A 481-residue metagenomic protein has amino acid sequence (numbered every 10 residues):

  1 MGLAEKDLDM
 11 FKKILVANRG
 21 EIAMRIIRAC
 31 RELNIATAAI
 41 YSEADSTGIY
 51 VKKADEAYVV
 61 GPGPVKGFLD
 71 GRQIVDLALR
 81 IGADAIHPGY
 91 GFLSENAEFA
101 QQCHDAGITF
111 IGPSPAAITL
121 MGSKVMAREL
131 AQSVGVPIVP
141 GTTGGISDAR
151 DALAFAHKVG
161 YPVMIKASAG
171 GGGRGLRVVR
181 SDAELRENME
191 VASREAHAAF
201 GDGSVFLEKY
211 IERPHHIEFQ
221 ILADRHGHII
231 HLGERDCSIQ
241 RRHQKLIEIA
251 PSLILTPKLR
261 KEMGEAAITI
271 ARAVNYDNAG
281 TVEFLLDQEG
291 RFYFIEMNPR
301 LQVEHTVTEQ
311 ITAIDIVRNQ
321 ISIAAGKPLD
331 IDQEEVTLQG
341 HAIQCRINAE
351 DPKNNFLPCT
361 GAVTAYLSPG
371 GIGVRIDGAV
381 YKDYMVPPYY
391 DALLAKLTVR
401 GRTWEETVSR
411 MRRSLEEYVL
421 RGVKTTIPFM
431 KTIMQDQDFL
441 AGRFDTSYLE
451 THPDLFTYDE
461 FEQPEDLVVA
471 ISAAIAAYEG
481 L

Functional and structural regions predicted by a protein language model:
K6-V282, L286-N298, Q302: N-terminal beta-alpha lobe that positions the nucleotide/phosphoryl donor in ATP/NTP-coupled carboxylate activation
T306-T308, T312-L481: Catalytic cores of soluble metabolic enzymes centered on carboxylation/carboxyl-transfer
